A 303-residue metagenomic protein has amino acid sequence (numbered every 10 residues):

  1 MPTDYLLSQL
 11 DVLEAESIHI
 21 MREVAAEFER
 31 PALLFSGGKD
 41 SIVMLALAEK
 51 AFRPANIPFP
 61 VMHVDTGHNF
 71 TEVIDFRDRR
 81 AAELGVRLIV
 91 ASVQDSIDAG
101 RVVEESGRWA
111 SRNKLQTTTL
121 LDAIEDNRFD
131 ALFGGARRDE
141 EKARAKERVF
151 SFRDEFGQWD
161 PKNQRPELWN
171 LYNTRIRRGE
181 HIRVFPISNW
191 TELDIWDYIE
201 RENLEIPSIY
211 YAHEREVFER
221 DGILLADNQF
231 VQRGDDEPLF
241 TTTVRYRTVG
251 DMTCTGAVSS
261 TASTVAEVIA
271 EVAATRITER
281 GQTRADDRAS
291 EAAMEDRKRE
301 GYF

Functional and structural regions predicted by a protein language model:
M1-F303: Nucleotide-activated chemistry modules centered on ATP-dependent adenylation/adenylyltransferase
